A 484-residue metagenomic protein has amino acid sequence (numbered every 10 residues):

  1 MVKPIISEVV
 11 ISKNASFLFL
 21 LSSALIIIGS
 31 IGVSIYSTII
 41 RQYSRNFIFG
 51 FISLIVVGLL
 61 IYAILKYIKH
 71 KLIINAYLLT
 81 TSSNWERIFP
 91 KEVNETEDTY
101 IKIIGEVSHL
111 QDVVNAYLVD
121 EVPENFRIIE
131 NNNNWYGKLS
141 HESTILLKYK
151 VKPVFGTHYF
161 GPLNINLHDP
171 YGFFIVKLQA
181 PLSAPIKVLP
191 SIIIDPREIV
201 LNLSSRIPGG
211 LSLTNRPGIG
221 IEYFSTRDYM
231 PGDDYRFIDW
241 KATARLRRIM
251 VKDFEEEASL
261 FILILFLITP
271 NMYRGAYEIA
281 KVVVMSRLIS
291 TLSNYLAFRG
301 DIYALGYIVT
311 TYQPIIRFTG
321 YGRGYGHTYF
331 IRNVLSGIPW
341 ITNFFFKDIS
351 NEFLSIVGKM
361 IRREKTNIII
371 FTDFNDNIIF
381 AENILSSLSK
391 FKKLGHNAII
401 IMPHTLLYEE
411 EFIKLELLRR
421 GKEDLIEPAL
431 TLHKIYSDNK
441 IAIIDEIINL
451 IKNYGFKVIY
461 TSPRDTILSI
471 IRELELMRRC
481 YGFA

Functional and structural regions predicted by a protein language model:
M1-W85: Extracellular/lumenal glycan-associated context and N-glycosylation machinery
V2-K13, P208, P231-G232, K241-S290 (+1 more regions): Exposed, interaction-prone extracellular/peripheral surfaces
S12, S16-L20, I40-N46, D120-F126 (+8 more regions): Short, structured coil/loop segments at alpha-helix boundaries
L60-Y325, I369-T372, S386-S387: An amphipathic, basic-hydrophobic helix/alpha-beta surface used to engage anionic, phosphate-rich ligands or surfaces
